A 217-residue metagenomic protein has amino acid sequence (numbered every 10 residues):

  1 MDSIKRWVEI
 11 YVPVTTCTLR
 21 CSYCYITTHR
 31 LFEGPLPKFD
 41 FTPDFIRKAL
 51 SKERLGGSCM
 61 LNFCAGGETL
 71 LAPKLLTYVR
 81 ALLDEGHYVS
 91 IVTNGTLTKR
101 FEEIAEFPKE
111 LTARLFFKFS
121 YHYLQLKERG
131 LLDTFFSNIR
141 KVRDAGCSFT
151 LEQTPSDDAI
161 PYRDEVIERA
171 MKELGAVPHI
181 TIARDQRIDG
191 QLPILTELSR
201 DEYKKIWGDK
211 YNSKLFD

Functional and structural regions predicted by a protein language model:
M1-D44: Canonical Radical SAM [4Fe-4S] cluster-binding loop centered on the CxxxCxxC motif and its immediate flanking residues
Y25, K48-G56: Glycine-rich short-loop/terminal segments
T28-F41, G56-A72, L82-R100, E110-F135 (+2 more regions): Core AdoMet radical
K38-A49, L75-T77, F101-I104, R129-I139 (+1 more regions): Well-ordered, non-membrane alpha-helical segments in soluble/globular domains
K52-R54, V79-D84, I104-R114, F136-D144 (+1 more regions): Acidic (Asp/Glu)-rich catalytic clusters
P73, F107-K109, T196: Residues that cap or delimit alpha-helices
H122-D217: Radical SAM enzyme [4Fe-4S]-AdoMet core and its adjacent flexible, acidic and glycine-rich loops/tails across
